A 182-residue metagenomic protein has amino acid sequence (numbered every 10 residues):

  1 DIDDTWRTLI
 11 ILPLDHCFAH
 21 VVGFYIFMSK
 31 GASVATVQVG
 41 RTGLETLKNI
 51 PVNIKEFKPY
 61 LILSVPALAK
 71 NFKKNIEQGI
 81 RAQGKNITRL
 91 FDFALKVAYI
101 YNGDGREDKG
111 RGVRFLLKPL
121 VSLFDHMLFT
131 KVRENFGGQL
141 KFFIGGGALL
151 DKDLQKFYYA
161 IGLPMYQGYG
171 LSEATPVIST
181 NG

Functional and structural regions predicted by a protein language model:
D1-R7, L14-F129: Conserved AMP-binding/adenylation subdomain of ANL enzymes
T5-R7, N135-K141: Short, surface-exposed connector motifs at secondary-structure boundaries
L12-C17, G147-L149: Conserved AMP-binding
K58-Y60, L140-F143, L163-M165: Short active-site oxyanion
N71, F93, D153-L154, T175-P176: Phosphate- and divalent-cation-binding pockets in alpha/beta enzyme and binding domains that engage nucleotide-derived
L150, Y159-L163, L171-G182: Active-site loops of AMP-binding adenylate-forming
